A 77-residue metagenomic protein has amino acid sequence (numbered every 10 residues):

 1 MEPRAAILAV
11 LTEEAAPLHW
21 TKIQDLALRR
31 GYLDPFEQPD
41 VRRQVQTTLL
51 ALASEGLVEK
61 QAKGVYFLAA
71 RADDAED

Functional and structural regions predicted by a protein language model:
M1-E13, L28-D77: Phospho-regulated, low-complexity intrinsically disordered regions of nuclear gene-regulatory and chromatin-associated
L11-T21: Short capping segments at the starts of secondary-structure elements
K22-L26: A short acidic, leucine-rich amphipathic alpha-helix
